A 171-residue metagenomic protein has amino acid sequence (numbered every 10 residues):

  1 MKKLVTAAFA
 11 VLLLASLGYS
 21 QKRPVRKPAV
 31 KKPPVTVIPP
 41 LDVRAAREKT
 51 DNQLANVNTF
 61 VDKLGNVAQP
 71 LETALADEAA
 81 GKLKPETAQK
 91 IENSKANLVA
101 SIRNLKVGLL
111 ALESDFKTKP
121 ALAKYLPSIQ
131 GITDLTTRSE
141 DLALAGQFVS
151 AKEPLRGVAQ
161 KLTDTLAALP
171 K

Functional and structural regions predicted by a protein language model:
M1-Q21: Sec-dependent N-terminal signal peptides
K22-N93, K171: Immediate post-signal-peptide N-terminus of mature secreted/exported proteins
Q53-N56, F60-K63, K90, S94-S101 (+3 more regions): Amphipathic alpha-helix face/heptad-repeat signature
K63-P70, S101-G108, S128-G131, L135 (+1 more regions): Amphipathic, well-ordered alpha-helical segments in soluble domains
Q69-A80, V107, F116, T137 (+2 more regions): Long, low-complexity or tandemly repetitive, helically biased scaffold regions used for multimeric assembly/adhesion
L83, T87, S94, K117-A121 (+1 more regions): Residue-level recognition of alpha-helical structural elements
N104-A123: Short, solvent-exposed, charged loop/turn and helix-capping segments that join or cap alpha-helices on peripheral
A121-K171: A charged, solvent-exposed segment within the mature domains of Sec-exported extracytoplasmic proteins
